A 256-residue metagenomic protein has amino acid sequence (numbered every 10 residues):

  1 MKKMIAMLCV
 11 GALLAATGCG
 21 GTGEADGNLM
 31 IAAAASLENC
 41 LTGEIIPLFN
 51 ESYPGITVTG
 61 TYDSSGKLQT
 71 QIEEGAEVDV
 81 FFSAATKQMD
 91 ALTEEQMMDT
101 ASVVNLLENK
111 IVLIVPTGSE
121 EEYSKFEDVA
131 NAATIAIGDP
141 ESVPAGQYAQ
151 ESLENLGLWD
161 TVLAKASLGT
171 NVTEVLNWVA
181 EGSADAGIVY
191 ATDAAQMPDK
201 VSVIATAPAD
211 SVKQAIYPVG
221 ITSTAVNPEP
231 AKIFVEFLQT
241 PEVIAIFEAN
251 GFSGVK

Functional and structural regions predicted by a protein language model:
M1-L8: Positively charged n-region of N-terminal signal peptides that target proteins for export
L14-G18: C-terminal motif of bacterial Sec signal peptides marking the signal peptidase cleavage site
C19-S52, G66, T70-E73, A85-T86 (+3 more regions): Exported/periplasmic ABC-transporter solute-binding proteins
Y53-V58: A generic structural motif
D79-S83: Periplasmic-binding protein-like
E95-V103: A short, gly/pro- and small-residue-rich
